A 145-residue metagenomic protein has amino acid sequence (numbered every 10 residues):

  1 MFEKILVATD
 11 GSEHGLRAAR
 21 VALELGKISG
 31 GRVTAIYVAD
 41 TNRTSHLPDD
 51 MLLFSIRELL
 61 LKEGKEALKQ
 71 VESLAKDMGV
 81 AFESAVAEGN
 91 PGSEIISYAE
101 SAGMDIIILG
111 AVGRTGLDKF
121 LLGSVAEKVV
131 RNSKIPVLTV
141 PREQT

Functional and structural regions predicted by a protein language model:
M1-R17, N132-T145: Intrinsically disordered or low-complexity boundary/linker segments at protein termini and domain junctions
E3-L53, E83-A85: Small/aliphatic-rich secondary-structure junction motif
D50-F54, S101-G103, V125-A126: Short, hinge-like loop/turn segments at secondary-structure boundaries
M51, V86-N90, V112: Short beta->alpha linker loops
L53-E66: A short acidic, glycine-rich active-site loop that binds or catalyzes chemistry on phosphate/adenosine moieties
S73-I107, T145: Structural beta-alpha unit
I106-K128: Glycine-rich, Arg-bearing micro-motifs that act as flexible, cationic patches
